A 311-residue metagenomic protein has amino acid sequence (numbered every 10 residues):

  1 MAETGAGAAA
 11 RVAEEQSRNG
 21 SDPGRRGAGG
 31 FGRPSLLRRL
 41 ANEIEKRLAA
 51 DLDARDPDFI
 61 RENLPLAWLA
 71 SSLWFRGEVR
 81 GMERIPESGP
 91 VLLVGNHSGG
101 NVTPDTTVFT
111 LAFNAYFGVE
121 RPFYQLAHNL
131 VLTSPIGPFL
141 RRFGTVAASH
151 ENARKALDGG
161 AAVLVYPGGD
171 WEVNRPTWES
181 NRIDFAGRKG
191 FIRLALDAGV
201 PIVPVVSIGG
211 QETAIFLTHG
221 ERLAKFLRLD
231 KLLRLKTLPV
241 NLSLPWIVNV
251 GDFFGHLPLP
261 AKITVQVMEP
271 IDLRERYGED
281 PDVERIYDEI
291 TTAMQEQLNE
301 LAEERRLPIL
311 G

Functional and structural regions predicted by a protein language model:
A2-N152, G220, F254, N299-G311: Membrane-anchoring hydrophobic helices of lipid-metabolizing enzymes
L126-H128, Y166, V205: Generic beta-sheet signal
F139, K155, R193-D197: Hydrophobic/aromatic ligand-binding patch that stacks against planar heteroaromatic rings of cofactors or nucleotides
Y166, E172-P176: Short acidic/His/Gly/Ser-rich catalytic and metal-binding motifs that mark active-site loops of diverse hydrolases
G169, E179-G278: A cross-family acyltransferase "interaction/gating" segment
G255-G311: C-terminal terminal-subdomain/extension
